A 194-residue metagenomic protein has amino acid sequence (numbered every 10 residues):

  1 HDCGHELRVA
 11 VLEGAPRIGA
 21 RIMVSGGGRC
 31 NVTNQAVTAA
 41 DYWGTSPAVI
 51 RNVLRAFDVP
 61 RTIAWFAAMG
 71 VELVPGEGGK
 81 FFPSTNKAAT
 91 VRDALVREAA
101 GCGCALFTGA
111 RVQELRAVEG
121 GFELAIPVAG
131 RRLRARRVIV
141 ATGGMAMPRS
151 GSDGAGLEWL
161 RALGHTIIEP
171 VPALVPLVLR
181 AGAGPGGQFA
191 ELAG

Functional and structural regions predicted by a protein language model:
D2, G14, A89-T90, A94-G194: Predominantly flavin-linked oxidoreductase catalytic cores and closely associated redox partners
D2-G27: Glycine-rich FAD pyrophosphate-binding loop
G14, G26, D58, E77-G78 (+2 more regions): A secondary-structure boundary/capping signal
G19-A20, V32, M147-R149: Conserved protein kinase catalytic core
G26-E77: Glycine-rich active-site loop/strand segments that organize a redox cofactor
W43, R55, V59-T62, S84 (+2 more regions): Generic structural signal for well-ordered, non-membrane alpha-helical segments in soluble metabolic enzymes
V49-V53, F81-N86, T142-S150: Flexible, glycine/proline-enriched loop segments at strand-loop-helix junctions that form or flank small-ligand binding
A68-A94, A100-G101: Mobile, glycine/GP-rich and aromatic-enriched active-site lid/loop segments adjacent to catalytic centers
